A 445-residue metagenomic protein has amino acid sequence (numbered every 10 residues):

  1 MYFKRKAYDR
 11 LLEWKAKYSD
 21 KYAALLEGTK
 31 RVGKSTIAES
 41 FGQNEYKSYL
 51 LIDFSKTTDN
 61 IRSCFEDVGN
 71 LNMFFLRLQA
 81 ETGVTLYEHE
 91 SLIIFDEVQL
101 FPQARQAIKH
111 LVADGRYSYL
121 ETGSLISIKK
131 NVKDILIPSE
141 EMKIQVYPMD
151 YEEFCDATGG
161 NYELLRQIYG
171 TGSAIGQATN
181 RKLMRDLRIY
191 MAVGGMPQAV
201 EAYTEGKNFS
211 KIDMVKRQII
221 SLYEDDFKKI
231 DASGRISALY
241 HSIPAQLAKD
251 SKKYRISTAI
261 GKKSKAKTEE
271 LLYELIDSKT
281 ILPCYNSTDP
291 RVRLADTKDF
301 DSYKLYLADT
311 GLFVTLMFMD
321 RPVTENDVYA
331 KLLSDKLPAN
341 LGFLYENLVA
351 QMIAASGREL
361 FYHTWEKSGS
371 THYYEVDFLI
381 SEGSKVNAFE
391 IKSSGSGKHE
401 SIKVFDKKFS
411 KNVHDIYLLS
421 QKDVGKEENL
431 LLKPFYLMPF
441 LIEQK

Functional and structural regions predicted by a protein language model:
Y2-Y18: Pre-Walker A adenine-sensing motif
A16, Y22, T29-R31, S40 (+4 more regions): A cross-kingdom feature that marks ATP-driven nucleic-acid transaction machinery
K34: Conserved lysine of the Walker
Q43-N60: Conserved catalytic segments around the Walker B and adjacent sensor/switch elements of P-loop NTPase domains
K56-H89: Short glycine-rich substrate-engagement loop in P-loop NTPases that contacts/grips substrate
I94, S118-S124, Q145: Structural recognition of the conserved hydrophobic beta-strand(s) that form the central parallel beta-sheet of P-loop
H110, S127-K143, C155-G160: Short regulatory helix/loop adjacent to the ATP-binding pocket of P-loop NTPases
G159-Y345: Interdomain hinge/linker elements that couple catalytic modules in large macromolecular machines
